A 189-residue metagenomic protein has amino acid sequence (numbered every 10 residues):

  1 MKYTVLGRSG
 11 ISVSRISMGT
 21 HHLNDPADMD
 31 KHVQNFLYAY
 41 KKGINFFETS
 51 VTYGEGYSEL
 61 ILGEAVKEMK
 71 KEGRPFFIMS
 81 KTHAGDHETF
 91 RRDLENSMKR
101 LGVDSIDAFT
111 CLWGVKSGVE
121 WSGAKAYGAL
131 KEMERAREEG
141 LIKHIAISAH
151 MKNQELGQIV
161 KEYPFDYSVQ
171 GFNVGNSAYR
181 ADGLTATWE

Functional and structural regions predicted by a protein language model:
M1-F76, E132, E138: N-terminal binding-site loop/beta-alpha segment at the start of enzyme catalytic domains that lines or forms
V5, V13-S17, N45-F46, P75-M79 (+3 more regions): Structural preference for beta-strand elements that scaffold enzyme active sites
G19-D30, M79-T89, G118-S122, S148-M151: Active-site mouth loops of central-metabolism enzymes
T20-H22, T49-V51, S80-T82, T110-W113 (+2 more regions): A cross-domain feature marking catalytic cores of carbohydrate-active enzymes and several ubiquitous metabolic/repair
P26-A39, H87-G102, H150-V160: Short, acidic/polar
Y53, M69-R91, L112-V115: Structural motif corresponding to the early beta-alpha repeats
R91-T110, R135-E139: CE4/NodB-like, metal-dependent polysaccharide N-deacetylase domain that modifies extracellular/periplasmic N-acetylated
L112-E189: Beta/alpha (TIM)-barrel catalytic core signal, keyed to glycine-rich beta->alpha loops juxtaposed to Asp/Glu that bind
